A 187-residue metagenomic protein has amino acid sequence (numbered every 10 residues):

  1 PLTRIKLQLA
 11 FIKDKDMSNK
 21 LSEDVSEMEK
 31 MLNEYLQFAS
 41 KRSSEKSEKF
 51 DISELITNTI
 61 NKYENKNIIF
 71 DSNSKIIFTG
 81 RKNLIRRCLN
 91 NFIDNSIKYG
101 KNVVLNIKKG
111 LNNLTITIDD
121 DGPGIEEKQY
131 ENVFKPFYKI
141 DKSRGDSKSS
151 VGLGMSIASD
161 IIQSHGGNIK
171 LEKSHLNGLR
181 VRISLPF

Functional and structural regions predicted by a protein language model:
M17-N65: Conserved DHp (HisKA) dimerization/phosphotransfer helix of two-component histidine kinases, i.e., the long coiled-coil
I69-G80, K108: Conserved catalytic submotifs in the C-terminal HATPase_c
N102-N112: Short beta-strand/loop element within the Bergerat-fold HATPase_c
D120: Acidic ATP/Mg2+-coordinating residue in the GHKL
I125-Y138: Short conserved segment of the HATPase_c
G154, A158: Short alpha-helical Gxxx[C/S/T] motif in the catalytic ATP-binding
G166-G167: Conserved glycine-rich
